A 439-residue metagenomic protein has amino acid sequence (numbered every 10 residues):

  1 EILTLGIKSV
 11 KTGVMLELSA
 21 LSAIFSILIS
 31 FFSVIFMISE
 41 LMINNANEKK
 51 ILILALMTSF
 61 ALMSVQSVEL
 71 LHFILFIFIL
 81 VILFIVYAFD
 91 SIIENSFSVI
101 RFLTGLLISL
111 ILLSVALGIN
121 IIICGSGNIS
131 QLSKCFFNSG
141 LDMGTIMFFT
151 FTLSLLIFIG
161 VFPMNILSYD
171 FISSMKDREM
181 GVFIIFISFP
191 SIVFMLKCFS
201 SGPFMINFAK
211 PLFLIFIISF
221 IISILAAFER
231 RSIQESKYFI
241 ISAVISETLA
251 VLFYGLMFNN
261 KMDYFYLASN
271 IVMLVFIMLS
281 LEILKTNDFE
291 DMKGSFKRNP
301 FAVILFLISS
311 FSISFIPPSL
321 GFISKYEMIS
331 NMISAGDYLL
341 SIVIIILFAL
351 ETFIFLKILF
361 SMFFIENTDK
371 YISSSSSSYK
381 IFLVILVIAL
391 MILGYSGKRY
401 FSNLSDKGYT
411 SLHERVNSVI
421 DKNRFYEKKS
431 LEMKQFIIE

Functional and structural regions predicted by a protein language model:
E1, I7-K11, S26-L41, M57-L62 (+4 more regions): Central hydrophobic cores of alpha-helical transmembrane segments in multi-pass inner-membrane proteins across all
E1, L52-G144, I157, A226-E290: Alpha-helical multi-pass transmembrane bundles of energy-transducing inner-membrane proteins
E1-L52, D406-T410, E414, K428 (+1 more regions): Transmembrane helix-loop-helix hairpins at membrane boundaries of multipass inner-membrane proteins
I7, G13, F36, M42 (+2 more regions): Short helix-boundary/re-entrant hairpin motifs in multi-pass inner-membrane proteins
K8-I24, C135-F148, S334-L340: Short aromatic-rich membrane-water interface segments that cap or initiate transmembrane helices in multi-pass membrane
L18-I29, E69-L80, G144-I157, P203-S219 (+1 more regions): Structural signature of hydrophobic alpha-helical transmembrane segments
S126, K297-F301, F355-E439: Cytoplasmic/organellar membrane-interface segments at the starts of transmembrane helices in multi-pass inner-membrane
N165, L267-T286, L339-S374: Predominantly late transmembrane helices and immediately cytosolic-facing juxtamembrane segments
